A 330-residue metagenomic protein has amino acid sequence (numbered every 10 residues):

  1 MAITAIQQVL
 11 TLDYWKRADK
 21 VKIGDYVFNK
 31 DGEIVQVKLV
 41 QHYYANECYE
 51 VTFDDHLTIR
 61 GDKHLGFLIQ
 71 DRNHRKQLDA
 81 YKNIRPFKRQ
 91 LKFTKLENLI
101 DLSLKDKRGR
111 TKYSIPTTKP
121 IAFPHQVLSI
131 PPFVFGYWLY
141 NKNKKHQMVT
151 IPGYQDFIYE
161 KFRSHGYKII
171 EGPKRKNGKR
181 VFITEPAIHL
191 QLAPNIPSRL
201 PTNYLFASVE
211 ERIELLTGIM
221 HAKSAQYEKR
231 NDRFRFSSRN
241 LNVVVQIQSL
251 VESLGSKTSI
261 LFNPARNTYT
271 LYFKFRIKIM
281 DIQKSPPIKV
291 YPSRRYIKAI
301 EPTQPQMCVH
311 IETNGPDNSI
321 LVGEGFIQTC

Functional and structural regions predicted by a protein language model:
M1, I23-G32, L39-T270, R295-C330: Intein-associated homing endonuclease modules of the LAGLIDADG/DOD-type, together with closely related HINT-family
M1-V21: Protein maturation boundaries and topogenic segments
L10-D13, P120-A122, P292: Short, functionally important structural connectors and interaction interfaces within domains
T268-Y272, I277-M280: Polar, glycine-rich mid-to-C-terminal structural blocks that act as macromolecule-binding/assembly scaffolds
I277-Q304: Surface-exposed, non-catalytic interaction/assembly patches
